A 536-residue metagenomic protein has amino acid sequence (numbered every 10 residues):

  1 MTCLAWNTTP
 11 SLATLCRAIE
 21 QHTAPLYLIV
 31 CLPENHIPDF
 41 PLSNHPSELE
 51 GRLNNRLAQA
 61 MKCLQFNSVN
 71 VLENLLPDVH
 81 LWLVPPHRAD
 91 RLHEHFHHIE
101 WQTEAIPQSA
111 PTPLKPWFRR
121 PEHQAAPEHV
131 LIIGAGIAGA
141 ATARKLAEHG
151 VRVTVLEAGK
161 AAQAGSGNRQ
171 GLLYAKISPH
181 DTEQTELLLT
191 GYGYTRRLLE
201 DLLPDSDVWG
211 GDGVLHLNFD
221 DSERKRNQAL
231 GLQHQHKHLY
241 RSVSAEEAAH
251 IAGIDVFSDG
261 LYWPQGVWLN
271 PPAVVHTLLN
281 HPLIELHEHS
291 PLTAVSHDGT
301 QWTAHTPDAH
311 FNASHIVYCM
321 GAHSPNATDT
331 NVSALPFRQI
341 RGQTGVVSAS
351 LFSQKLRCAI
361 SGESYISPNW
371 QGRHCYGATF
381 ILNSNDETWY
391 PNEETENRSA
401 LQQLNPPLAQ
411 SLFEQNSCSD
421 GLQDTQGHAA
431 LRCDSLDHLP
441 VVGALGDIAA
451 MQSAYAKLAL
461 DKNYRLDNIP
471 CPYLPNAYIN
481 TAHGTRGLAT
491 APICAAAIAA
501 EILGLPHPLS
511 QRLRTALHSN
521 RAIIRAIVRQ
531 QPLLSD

Functional and structural regions predicted by a protein language model:
M1-P107: The AdoMet/dcAdoMet-binding core of the Class I SAM-like
L4, E122-A138, T154: Beta1/beta-strand and adjacent pyrophosphate-binding region of the FAD-binding site in flavoprotein oxidoreductases
A141, E186, H297, P307-S399 (+1 more regions): Flavin-dependent oxidoreductases
E148-G167: Glycine-rich FAD pyrophosphate-binding loop
G171-I251, Q423: Dinucleotide-binding Rossmann-like beta1-alpha1 core, especially the glycine-rich loop that anchors the ADP
P179-H180, D205-H216, S242-N280, T379-L382 (+1 more regions): Helix-loop-beta segment of a Rossmann-like dinucleotide-binding subdomain
L261-H315, C319-S324: Helical element adjacent to the flavin cofactor pocket in flavoenzyme catalytic cores
F413-D536: C-terminal catalytic lobe of FAD-dependent flavoproteins
